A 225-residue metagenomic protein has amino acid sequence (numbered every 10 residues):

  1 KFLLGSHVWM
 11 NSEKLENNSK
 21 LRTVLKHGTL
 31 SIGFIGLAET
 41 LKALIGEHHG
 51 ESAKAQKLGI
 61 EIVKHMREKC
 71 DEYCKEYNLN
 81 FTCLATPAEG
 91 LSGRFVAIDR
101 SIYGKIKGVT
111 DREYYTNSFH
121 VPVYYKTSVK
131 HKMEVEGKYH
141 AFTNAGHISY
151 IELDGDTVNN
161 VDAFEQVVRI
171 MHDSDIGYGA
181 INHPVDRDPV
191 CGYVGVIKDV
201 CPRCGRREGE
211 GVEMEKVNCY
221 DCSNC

Functional and structural regions predicted by a protein language model:
K1-C225: Long, C-terminal-biased catalytic regions of enzyme "large/alpha" subunits
